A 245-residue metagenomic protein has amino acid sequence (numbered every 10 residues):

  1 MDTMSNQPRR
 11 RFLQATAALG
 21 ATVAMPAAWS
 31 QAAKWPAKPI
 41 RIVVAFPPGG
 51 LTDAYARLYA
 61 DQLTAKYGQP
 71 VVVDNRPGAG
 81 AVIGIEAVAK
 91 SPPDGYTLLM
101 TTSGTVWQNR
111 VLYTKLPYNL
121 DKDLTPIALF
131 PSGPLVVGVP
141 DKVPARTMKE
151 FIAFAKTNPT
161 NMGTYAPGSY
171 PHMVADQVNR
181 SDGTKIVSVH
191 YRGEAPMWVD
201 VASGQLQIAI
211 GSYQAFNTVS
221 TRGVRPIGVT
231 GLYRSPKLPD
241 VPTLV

Functional and structural regions predicted by a protein language model:
M1-M25: N-terminal secretory signal peptides
M25-I42, P92-Y96, I152-N161, T221: Immediate post-signal peptide segment of exported/extracytoplasmic ligand-binding proteins
I42-Y55, P77-A79, G163-Y170: Extracytoplasmic "Venus flytrap"
R76-G84, G133, V189-V199, Q214: Short helix-initiation/N-cap motifs at beta->coil->alpha
K90-Y96, V111-P196, L244: Hinge/capping helix and adjacent helix->loop/strand transition within the periplasmic-binding protein
S91-M100, N158-T160, T184, A202-A209 (+1 more regions): Alpha-to-beta junction loops
M100-T105, N109, E194, I210-F216 (+1 more regions): Beta->alpha turn/N-cap motifs
S132, A215-V245: C-terminal lobe and pocket-closing loops of periplasmic/extracytoplasmic Venus-flytrap solute-binding proteins
